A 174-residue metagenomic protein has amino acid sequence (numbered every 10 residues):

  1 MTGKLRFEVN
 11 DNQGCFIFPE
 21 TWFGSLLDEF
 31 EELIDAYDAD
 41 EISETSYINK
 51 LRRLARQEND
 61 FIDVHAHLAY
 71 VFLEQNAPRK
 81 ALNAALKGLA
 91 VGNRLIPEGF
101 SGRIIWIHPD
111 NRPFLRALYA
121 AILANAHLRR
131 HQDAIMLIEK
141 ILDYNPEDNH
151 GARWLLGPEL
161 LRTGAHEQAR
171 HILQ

Functional and structural regions predicted by a protein language model:
M1-I104, R112, L118-A121, N125-E147: N-terminal alpha-helical interaction modules that lie
H65, L118, A152-R153, L160: Canonical tetratricopeptide repeat
Q132-I135, D148-G151, H166-R170: Short, structured loop/turn "capping" segments at alpha-beta junctions
W154-T163, E167-Q174: Long, repeat-rich segments with strong aromatic
